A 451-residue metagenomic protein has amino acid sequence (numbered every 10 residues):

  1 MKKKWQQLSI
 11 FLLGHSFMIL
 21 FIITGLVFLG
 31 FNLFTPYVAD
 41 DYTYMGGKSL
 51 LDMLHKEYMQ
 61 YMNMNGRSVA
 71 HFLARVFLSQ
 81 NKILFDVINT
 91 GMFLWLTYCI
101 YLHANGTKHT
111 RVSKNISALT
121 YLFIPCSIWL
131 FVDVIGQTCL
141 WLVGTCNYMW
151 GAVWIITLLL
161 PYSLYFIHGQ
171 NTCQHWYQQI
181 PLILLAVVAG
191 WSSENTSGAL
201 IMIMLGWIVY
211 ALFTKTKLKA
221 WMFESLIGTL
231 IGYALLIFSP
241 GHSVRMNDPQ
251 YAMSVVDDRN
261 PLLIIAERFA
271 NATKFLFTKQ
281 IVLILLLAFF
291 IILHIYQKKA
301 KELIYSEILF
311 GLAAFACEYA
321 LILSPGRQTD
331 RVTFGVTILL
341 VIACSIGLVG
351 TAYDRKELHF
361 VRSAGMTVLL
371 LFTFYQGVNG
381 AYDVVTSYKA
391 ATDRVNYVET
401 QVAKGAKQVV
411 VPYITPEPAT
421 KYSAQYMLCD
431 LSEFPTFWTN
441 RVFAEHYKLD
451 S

Functional and structural regions predicted by a protein language model:
W5-M64, L78-I116, R362-S451: Intrinsically disordered, polar/acidic, low-complexity terminal segments
L13-F28, L119-C126, P181-L184, E224-I231: Alpha-helical transmembrane segments
F17, T110-L122, Q174-Q178, L218-S225 (+2 more regions): Membrane-interfacial loop-to-transmembrane alpha-helix junctions, especially the N-terminal start
L29-V87, L142, V187-G311, L323-R331: Transmembrane catalytic cores of multi-pass membrane glycosyltransferases and polysaccharide-assembly enzymes
F93-A104, W154-F166, M202-V209, L285-I292 (+2 more regions): Transmembrane alpha-helical segments
N115-F166, S193, F277-V282, A316-G347: Membrane-interface micro-motifs in multi-pass membrane enzymes
L164-V188: Short hydrophobic alpha-helices at membrane interfaces in multi-pass membrane enzymes
Q297-K298, F334-G365: Cytosolic-side transmembrane helix boundary signature
